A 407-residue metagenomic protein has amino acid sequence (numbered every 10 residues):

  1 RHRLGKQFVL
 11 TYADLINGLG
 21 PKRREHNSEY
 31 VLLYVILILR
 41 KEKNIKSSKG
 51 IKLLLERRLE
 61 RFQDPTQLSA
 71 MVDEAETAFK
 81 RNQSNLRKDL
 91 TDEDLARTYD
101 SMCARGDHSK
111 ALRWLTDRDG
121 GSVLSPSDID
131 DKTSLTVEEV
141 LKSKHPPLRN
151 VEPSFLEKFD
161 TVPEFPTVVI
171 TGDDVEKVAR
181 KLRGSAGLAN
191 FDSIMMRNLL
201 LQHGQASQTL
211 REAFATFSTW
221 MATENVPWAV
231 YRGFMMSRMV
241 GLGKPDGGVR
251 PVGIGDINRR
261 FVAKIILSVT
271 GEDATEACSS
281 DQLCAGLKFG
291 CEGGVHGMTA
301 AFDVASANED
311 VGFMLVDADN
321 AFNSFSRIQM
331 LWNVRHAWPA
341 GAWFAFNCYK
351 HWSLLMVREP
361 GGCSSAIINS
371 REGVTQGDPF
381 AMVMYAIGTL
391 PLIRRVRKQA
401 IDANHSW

Functional and structural regions predicted by a protein language model:
R1-E25, Y30-V230, M235, G247 (+1 more regions): Surface-exposed loop/turn segments and immediately adjacent short secondary-structure elements within folded domains
Y99-G106, K110, E157, T161-G388: Conserved pre-catalytic core of RNA-dependent polymerases
A386, I393-Q399: Short amphipathic alpha-helix segments
I401-W407: Short, intrinsically disordered, charge-balanced linker/junction segments flanking boundaries in proteins
